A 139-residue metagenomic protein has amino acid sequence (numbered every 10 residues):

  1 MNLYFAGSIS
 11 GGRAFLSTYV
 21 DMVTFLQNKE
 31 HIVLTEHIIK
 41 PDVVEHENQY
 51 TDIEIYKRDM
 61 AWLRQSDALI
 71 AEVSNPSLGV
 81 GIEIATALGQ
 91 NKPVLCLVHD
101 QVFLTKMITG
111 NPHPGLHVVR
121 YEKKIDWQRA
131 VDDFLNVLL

Functional and structural regions predicted by a protein language model:
M1-L139: Conserved catalytic or regulatory cores that recognize and/or transform ribose-phosphate-containing ligands
